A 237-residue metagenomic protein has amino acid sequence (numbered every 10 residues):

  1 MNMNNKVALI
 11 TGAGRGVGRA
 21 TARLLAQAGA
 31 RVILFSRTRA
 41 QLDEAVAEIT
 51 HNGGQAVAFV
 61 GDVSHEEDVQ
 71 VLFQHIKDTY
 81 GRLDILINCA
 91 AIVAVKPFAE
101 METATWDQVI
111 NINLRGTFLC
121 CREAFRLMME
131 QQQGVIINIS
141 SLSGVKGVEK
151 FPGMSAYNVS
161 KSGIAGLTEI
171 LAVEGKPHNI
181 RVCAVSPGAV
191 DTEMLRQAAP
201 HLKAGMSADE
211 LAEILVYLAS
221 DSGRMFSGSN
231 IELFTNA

Functional and structural regions predicted by a protein language model:
G14-R15: Conserved glycine-rich cofactor-binding loop
A30-E44: Conserved glycine-rich Rossmann-like NAD(P)H-binding loop of the short-chain dehydrogenase/reductase
P97-F98, T105-I110: Substrate-binding pocket helix/loop in short-chain dehydrogenase/reductase
C121, Y157-S160: Active-site helix of classical SDR
R126, E169, V173-E174, R224: Alpha-helical segment proximal to the catalytic Tyr-Lys
S141: Residue(s) in the substrate-gating loop at a strand-loop-helix junction that position the organic substrate next
P177, A184, P200-A237: C-terminal helical subdomain
